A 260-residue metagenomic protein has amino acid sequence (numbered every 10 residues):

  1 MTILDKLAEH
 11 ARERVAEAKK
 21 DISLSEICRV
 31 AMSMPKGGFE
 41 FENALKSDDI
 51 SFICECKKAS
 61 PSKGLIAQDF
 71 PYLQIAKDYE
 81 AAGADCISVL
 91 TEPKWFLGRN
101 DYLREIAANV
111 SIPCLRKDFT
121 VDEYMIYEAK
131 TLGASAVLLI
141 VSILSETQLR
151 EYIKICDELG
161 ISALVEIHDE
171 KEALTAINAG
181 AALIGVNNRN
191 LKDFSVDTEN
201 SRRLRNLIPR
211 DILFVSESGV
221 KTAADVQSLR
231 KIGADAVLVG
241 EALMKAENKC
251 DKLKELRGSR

Functional and structural regions predicted by a protein language model:
T2-A67: An N-cap/entry alpha-helix motif that binds or orients negatively charged groups
L7, C54, Y79, A129 (+4 more regions): Conserved, mostly hydrophobic/aromatic
H10, K57-A59, E92, F119 (+5 more regions): Active-site beta-loop-alpha junctions enriched in small/polar residues
C56, K63-L164, E170-T175, S201-L204: N-terminal active-site wall of soluble small-molecule enzyme domains
V121-L132, E170-A179, S216, V220-V239: Catalytic cores of alpha/beta
E128-Q148, G185-F194, A234-K252: Glycine-rich phosphate-binding active-site loops on the catalytic face of alpha/beta enzymes
R203-L207, R230, K245-R260: C-terminal helical cap(s) of enzyme catalytic domains, especially alpha/beta-barrels
